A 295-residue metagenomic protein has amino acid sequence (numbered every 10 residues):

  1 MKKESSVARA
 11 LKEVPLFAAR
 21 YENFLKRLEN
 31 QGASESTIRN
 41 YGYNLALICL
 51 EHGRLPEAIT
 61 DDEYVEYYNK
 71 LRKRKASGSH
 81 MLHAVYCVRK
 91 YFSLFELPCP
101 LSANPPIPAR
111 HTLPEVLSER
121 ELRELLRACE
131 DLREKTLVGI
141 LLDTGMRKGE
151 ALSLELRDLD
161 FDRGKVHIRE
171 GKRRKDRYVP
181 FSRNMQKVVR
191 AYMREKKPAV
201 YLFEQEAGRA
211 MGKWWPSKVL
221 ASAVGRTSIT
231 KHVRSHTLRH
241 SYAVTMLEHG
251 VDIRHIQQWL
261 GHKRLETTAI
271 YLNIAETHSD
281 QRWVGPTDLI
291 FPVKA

Functional and structural regions predicted by a protein language model:
M1-A295: Conserved catalytic core of the tyrosine transesterase superfamily
